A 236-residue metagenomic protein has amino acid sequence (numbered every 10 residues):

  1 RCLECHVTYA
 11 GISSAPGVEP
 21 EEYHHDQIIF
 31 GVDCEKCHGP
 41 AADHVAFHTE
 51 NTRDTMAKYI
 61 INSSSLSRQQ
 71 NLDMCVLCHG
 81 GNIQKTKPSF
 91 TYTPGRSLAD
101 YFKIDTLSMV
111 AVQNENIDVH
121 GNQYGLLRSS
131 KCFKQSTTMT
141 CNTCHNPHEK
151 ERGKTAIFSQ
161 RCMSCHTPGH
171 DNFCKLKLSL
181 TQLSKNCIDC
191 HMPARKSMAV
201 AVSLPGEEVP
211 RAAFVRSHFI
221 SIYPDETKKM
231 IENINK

Functional and structural regions predicted by a protein language model:
R1-Y9: Parallel beta-helix/beta-solenoid
Y9-K236: Primarily the internal scaffold of c-type cytochrome electron-transfer domains, especially repeated/multiheme c-type
